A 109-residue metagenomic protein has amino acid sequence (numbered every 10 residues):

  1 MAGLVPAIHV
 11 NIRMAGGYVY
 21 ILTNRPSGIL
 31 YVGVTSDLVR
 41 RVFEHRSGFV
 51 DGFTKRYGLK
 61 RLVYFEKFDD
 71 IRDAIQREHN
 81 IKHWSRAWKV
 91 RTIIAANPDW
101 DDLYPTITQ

Functional and structural regions predicted by a protein language model:
M1-K67, R72-H79, A96-Q109: GIY-YIG nuclease catalytic motif and its immediate N-terminal context
Q76-I94: An amphipathic, aromatic/His-enriched active-site/gating alpha helix that lines ligand/cofactor pockets
